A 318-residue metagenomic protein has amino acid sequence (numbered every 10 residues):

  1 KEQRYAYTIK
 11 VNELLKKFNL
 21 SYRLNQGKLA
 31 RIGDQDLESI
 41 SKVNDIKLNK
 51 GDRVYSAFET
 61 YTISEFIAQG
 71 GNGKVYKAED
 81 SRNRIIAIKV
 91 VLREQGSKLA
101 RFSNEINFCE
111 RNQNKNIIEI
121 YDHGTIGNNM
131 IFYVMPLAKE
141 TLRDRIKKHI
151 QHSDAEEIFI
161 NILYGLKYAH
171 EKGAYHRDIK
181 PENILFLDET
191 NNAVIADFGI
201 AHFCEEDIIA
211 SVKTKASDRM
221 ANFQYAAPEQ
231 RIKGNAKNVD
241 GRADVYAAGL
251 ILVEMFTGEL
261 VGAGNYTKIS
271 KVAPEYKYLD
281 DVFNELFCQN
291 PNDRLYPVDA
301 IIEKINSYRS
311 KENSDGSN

Functional and structural regions predicted by a protein language model:
S64-G70, V75: Protein kinase glycine-rich loop
L92-R111: AlphaC helix of the eukaryotic protein kinase fold
E119-I131: Short beta-strand micro-motifs within the conserved protein kinase catalytic domain, predominantly in the N-lobe
N128-T141: Conserved short submotifs of the Hanks-type protein kinase catalytic core that shape the nucleotide-binding pocket
I158-F159: Activation segment signature within eukaryotic-like protein kinase domains
Y164-A174: Protein kinase catalytic-loop region centered on the HRD/HxD motif
